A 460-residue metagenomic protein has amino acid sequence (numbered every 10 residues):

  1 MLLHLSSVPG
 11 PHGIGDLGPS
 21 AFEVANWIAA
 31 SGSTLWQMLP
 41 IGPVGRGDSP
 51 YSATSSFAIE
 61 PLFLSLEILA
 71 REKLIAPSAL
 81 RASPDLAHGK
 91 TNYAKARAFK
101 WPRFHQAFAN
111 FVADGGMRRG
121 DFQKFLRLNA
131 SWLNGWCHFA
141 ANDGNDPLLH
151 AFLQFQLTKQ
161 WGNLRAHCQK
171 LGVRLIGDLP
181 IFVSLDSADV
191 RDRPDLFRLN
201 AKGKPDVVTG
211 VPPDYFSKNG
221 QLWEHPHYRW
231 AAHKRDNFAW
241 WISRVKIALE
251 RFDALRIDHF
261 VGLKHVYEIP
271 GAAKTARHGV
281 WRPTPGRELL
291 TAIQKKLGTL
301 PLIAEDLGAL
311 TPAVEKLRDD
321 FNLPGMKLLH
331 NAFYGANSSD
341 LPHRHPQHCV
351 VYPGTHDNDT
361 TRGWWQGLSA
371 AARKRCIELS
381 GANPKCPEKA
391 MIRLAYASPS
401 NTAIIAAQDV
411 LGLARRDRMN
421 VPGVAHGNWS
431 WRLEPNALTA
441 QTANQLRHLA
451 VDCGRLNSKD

Functional and structural regions predicted by a protein language model:
M1-V8: An acidic-aromatic substrate-binding cleft motif
H4, G47-T158, F182-I404, Q408-R415 (+1 more regions): Alpha-amylase-like alpha-glycosidases and glucanotransferases acting on alpha-linked glucans and related
P19-N26, K159-H167, I242-S243, P387-M391: Short alpha-helical segments and helix-capping/turn motifs at coil-helix boundaries
P19-V44, R251-F252, A397: Catalytic domains of carbohydrate-active enzymes, especially glycoside hydrolases
A29, W161-Q169, Q294, R318-D319: Surface-exposed amphipathic alpha-helices with a cationic face
L39, R174-I176, P180, A254 (+1 more regions): Outer-envelope exported proteins of Gram-negative bacteria
F155-V183: Conserved, well-ordered alpha-helix/loop/beta-strand core segments that scaffold catalytic motifs
